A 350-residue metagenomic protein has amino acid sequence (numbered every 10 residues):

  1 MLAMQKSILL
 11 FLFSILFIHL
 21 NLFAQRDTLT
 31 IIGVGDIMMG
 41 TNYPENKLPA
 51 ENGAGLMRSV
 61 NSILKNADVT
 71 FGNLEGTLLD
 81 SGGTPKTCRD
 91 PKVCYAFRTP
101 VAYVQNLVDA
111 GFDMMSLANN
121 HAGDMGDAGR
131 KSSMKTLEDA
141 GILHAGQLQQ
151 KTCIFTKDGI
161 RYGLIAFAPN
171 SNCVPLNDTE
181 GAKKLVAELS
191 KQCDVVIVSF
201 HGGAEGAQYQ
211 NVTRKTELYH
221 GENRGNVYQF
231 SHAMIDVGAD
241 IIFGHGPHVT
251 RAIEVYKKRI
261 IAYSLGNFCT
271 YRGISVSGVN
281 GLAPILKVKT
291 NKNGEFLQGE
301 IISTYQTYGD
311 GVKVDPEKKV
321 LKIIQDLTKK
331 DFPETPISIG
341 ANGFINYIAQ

Functional and structural regions predicted by a protein language model:
M1-Q25: Bacterial Sec-dependent N-terminal signal peptides
A24-Q350: Acidic, metal/ion-coordinating pockets
